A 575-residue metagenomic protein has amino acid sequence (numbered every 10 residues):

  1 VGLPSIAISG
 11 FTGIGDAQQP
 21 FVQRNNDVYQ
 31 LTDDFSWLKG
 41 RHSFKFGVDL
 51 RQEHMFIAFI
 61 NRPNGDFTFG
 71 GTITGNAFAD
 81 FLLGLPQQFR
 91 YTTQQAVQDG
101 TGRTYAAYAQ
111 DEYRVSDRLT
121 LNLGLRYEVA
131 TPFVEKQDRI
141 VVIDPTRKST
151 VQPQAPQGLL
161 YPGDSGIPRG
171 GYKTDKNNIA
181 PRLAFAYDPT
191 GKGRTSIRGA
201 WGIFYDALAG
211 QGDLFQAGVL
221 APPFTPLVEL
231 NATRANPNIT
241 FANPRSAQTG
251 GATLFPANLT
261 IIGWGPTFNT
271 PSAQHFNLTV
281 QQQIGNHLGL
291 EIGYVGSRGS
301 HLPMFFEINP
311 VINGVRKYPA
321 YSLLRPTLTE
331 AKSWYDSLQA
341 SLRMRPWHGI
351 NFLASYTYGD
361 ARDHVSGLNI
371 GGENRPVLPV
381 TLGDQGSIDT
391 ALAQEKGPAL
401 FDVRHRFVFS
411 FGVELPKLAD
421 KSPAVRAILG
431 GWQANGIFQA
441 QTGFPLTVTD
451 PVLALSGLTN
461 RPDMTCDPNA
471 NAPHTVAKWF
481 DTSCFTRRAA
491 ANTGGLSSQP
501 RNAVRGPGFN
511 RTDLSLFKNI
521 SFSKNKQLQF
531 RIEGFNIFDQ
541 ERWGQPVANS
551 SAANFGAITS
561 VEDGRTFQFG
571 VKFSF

Functional and structural regions predicted by a protein language model:
V1-A472, Q499-F575: Short acidic-glycine motifs
H474-F480: C-terminal lobe and pocket-closing loops of periplasmic/extracytoplasmic Venus-flytrap solute-binding proteins
C484-F485: Hydrophobic/basic alpha-helical segments
T493, S497-Q499: Surface-exposed, low-complexity/disordered Ser/Thr/Gly/Pro/Asn-rich loops and linkers
